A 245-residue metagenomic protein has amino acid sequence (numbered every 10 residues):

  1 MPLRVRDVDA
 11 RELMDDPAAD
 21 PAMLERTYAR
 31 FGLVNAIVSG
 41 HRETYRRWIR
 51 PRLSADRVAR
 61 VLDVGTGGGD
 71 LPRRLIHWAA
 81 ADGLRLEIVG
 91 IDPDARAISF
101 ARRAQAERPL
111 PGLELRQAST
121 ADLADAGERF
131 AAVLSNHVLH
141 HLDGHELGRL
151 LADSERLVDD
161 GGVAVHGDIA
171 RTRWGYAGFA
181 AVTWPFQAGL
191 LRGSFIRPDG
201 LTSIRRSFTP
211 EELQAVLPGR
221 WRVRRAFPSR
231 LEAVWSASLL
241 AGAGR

Functional and structural regions predicted by a protein language model:
M1-P17: N-terminal auxiliary segments of SAM/dcSAM-dependent transferases
P17, P21-T44: Class I SAM-dependent methyltransferase Rossmann-like catalytic core, especially the SAM/SAH-binding loop
I37-R57: Conserved alpha-helix/loop element of class I SAM-dependent methyltransferases that forms part of the SAM/SAH-binding
L62, G68-D70, L75-D122: Class I SAM-dependent methyltransferase SAM/SAH-binding core
L134: A conserved beta-strand element that flanks and buttresses the S-adenosyl-L-methionine
L142-D153: A short, conserved alpha-helix within the catalytic core of class I
V158-A164: Short glycine-dipeptide loop
G167-V216: C-terminal alpha-helical "lid/dimerization" subdomain adjacent to the S-adenosyl-L-methionine
